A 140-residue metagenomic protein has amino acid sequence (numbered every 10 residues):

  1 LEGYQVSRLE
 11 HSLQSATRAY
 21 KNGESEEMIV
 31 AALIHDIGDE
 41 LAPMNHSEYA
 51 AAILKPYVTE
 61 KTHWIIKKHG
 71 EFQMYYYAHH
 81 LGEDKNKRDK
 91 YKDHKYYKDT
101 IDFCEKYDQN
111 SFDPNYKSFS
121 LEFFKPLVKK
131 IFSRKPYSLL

Functional and structural regions predicted by a protein language model:
L1-L13, T17-E24, P56-W64, K68-L140: Divalent metal-dependent phosphate-bond-processing catalytic cores, especially two-metal-ion Mg2+/Mn2+ enzymes that act
R18-H46, A50, I66-G70: His-Asp-centered metal-binding catalytic motifs of divalent-metal-dependent phosphohydrolases/nucleases
